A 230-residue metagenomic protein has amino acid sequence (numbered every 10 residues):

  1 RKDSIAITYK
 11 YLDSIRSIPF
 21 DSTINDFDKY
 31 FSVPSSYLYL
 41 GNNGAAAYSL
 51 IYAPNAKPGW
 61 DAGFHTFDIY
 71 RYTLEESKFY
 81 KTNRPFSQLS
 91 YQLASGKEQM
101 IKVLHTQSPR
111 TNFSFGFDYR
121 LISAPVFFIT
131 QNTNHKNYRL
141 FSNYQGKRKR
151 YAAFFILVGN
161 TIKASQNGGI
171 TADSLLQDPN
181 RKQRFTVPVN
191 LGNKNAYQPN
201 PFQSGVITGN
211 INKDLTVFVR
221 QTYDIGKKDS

Functional and structural regions predicted by a protein language model:
R1-Y52: Solvent-exposed N-terminal domain segments of exported/luminal and surface proteins
S35-S36, W60, P125-N137, F141-K213: Outer-membrane beta-barrel translocator/channel fold
W60-A62, T73-F79, N83-L104, V126-F127: Short strand-turn segments of transmembrane beta-barrel domains in outer membranes, especially the first one or two
T82, R110, G146-K149, G226-K228: Outer-membrane beta-barrel channels and translocator barrels
N83, K97-I101, N134-Y138, K213-V217: Residues that define the transmembrane beta-barrel architecture of outer-membrane proteins
S87, F115, Y151-F155, S230: Transmembrane beta-strands of outer-membrane beta-barrel proteins
L89-L93, Y119-L121, F155-G159: Transmembrane beta-barrel strands of outer-membrane/channel proteins
V103-Q107, F117, L140-Y144, V219-I225: Residues on the lipid-exposed face of transmembrane beta-strands in outer-membrane beta-barrel proteins
